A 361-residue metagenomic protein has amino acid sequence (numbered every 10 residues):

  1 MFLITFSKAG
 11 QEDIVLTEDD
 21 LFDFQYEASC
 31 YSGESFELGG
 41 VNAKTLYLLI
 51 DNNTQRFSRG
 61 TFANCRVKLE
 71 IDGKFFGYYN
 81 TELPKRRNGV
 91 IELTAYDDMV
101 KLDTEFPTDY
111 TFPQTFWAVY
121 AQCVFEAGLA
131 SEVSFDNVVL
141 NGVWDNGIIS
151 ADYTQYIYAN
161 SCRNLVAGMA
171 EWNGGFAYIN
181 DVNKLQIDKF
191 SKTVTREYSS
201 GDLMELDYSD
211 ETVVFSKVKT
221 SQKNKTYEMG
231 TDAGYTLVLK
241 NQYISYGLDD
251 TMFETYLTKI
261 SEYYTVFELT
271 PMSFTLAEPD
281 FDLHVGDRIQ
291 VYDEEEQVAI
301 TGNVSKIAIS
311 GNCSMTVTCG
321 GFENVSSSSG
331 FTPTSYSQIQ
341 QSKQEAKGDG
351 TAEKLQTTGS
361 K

Functional and structural regions predicted by a protein language model:
M1-D13, N88, E92-Y96, L102-T111 (+3 more regions): Acidic, low-complexity/disordered segments
M1-T111, Q122, Y153-Y158, V166-G174 (+2 more regions): Assembly/oligomerization scaffold segments
S29-G33, R66-K68, D72-G73, G77 (+6 more regions): Glycine-centered flexibility motif
S35-G40, T258-I260, T318: Short secondary-structure boundary/capping segments within folded domains
K85-D210, L355: Charged- and aromatic-enriched interaction segments used to assemble and dock large macromolecular complexes
